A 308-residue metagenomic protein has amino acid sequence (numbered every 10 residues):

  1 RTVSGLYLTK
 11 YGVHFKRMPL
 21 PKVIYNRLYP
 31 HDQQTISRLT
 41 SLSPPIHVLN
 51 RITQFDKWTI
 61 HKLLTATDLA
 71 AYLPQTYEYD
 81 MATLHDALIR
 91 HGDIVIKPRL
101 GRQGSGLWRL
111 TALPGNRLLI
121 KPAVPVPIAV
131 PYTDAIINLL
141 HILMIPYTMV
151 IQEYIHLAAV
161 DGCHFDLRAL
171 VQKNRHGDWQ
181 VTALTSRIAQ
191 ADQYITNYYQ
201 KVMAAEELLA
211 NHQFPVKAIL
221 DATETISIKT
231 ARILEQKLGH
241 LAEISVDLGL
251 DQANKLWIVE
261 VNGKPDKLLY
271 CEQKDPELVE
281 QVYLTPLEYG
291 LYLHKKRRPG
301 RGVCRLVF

Functional and structural regions predicted by a protein language model:
R1-T83: Conserved N-proximal alpha/beta basic substrate-recognition cap immediately N-terminal to, or forming the N-lobe
K10, L110-N116, K173-G177, D251-N254: Short acidic-glycine loop/turn motifs at beta-strand connectors
L64, T76-E78, L84-A123, P146-V160: ATP-grasp fold ATP-binding core
I94, L170, Q180, W257-V259: Protein kinase-like catalytic core scaffold
I136-D166, L170-A183, I188-G249, V282-K296 (+1 more regions): A long amphipathic alpha-helix within ATP-dependent nucleotide-binding catalytic cores
R168, L248-L250, N254-P265: A short beta-strand motif that forms the metal-chelation/ATP-contact edge of phosphoryl-transfer active sites
R187-I195, N262-K274: Glycine-rich phosphate/pyrophosphate-binding beta-alpha loops
C271, E277-P286: A short, well-structured alpha-helical segment
